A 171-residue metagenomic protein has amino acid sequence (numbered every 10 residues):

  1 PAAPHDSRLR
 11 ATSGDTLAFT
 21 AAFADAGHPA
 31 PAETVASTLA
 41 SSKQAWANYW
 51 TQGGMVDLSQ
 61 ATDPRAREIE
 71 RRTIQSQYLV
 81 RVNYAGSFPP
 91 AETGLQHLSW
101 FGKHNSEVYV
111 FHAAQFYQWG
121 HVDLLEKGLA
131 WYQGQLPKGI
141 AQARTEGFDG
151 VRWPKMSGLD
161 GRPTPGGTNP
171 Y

Functional and structural regions predicted by a protein language model:
P1-K103, V122-D123, Y132-A141: Acidic/polar, glycine-enriched structural segments that form the non-catalytic walls/loops of the carbohydrate-binding
A91-K103, D149-Y171: The feature captures the catalytic groove of carbohydrate-active enzymes
S106-P154: Carboxylate/His-rich catalytic cores and anion/metal-binding grooves
